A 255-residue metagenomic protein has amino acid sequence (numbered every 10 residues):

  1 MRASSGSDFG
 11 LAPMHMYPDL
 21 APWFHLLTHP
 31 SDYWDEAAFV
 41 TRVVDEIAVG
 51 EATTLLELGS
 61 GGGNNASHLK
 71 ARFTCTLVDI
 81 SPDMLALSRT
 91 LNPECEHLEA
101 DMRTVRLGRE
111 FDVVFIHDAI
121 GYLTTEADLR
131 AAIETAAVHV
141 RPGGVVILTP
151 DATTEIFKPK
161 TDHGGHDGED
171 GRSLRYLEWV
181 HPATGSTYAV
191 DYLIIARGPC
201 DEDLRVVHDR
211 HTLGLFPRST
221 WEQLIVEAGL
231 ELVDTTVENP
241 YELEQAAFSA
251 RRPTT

Functional and structural regions predicted by a protein language model:
R2-A52: Conserved class I S-adenosyl-L-methionine
L56, G62-T104: Class I SAM-dependent methyltransferase SAM/SAH-binding core
R106-V114: A short acidic, Gly/Pro-enriched loop at the edge of an enzyme's catalytic core that lines a small-molecule cofactor
I116-A119: A short beta-strand submotif of the Rossmann-like class I SAM-dependent methyltransferase core that lines
G121-T125: A short His-aromatic
R130-P142: A short glycine-rich, Lys/Arg-flanked "PGG" loop and its adjoining helix->strand segment in the class I
I147-T220: SAM-dependent methyltransferase
G214-T255: C-terminal lobe and adjacent flexible extensions of AdoMet/dcAdoMet transferase-like proteins
